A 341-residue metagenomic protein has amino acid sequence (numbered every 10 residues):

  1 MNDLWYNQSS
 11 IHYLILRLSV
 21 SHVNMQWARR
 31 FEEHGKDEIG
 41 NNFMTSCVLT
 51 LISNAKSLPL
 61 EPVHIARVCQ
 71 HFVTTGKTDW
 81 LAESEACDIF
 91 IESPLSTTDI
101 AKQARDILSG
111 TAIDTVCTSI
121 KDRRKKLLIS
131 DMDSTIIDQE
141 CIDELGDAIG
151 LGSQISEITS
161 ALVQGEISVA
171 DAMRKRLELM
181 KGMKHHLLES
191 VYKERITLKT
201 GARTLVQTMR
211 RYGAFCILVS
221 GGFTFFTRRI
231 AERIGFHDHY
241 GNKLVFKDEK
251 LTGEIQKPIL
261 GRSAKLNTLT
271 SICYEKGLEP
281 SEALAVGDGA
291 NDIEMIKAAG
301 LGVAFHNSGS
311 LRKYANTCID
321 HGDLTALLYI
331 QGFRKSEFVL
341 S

Functional and structural regions predicted by a protein language model:
M1-N2: N-terminal, intrinsically disordered, basic low-complexity segments enriched in Arg/Pro/Ser/Thr
W5, L14-G35, M183, L187-S341: C-terminal cap/substrate-recognition subdomain and adjoining C-terminal extension of metal-dependent phosphatase-like
W5, S10-S130, V339-L340: Non-catalytic pre-domain segments flanking phosphatase-related domains
H64, D99, Q103, Q154-E157 (+6 more regions): Exposed alpha-helical structural elements
V68, Q103, I107, A148 (+7 more regions): Residues that form generic nucleotide/phosphate-binding pockets
K77-I91, K121-R123, T135-L244, G322: Alpha-helical substrate-recognition element adjacent to the catalytic core
D131-T135, D288-G289: A short acidic Gly-Thr/Ser loop motif
